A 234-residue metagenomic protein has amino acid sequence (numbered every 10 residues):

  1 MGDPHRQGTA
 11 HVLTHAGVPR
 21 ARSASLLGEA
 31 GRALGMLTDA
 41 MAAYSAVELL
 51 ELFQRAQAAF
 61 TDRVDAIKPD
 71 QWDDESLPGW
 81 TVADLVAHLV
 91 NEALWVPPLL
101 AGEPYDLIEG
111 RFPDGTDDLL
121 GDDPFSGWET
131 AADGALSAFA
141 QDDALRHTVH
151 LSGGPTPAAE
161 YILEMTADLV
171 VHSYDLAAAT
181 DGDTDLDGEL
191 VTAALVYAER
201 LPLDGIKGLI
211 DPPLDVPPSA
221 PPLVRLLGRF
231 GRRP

Functional and structural regions predicted by a protein language model:
M1-H15: Extreme N-terminal basic, low-complexity initiation segments that serve as generic localization/processing leaders
H15, H88, H172: Histidine-centered active-site/metal-ligand motif
G17, A21-A24, A30-A33: Intrinsically disordered, low-complexity segments enriched in serine/proline and basic residues
L37-L52, A59, A66-P78, P98-F112 (+2 more regions): Structured surface interface patches that mediate subunit assembly and partner/cofactor docking
S76-L99: Basic/polar, acidic-poor N-terminal "presequence/leader" segments that form or can form short amphipathic helices
